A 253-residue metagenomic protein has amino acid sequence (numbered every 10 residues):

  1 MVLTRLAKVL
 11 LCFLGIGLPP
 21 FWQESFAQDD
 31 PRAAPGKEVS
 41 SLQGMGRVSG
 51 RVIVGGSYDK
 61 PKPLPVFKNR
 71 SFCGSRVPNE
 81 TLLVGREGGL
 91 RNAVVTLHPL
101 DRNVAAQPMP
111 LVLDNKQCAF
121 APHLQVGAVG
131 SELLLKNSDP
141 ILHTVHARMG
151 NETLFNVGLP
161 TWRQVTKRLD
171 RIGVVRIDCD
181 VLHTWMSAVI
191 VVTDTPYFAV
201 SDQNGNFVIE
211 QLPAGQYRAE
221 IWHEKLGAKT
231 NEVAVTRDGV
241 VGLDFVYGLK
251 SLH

Functional and structural regions predicted by a protein language model:
M1-R5: N-terminal secretory signal peptides that target proteins for export/translocation
K8-P20: Bacterial N-terminal signal peptides
F26-H253: Extracytoplasmic copper-binding redox domains, predominantly the cupredoxin/blue-copper superfamily
